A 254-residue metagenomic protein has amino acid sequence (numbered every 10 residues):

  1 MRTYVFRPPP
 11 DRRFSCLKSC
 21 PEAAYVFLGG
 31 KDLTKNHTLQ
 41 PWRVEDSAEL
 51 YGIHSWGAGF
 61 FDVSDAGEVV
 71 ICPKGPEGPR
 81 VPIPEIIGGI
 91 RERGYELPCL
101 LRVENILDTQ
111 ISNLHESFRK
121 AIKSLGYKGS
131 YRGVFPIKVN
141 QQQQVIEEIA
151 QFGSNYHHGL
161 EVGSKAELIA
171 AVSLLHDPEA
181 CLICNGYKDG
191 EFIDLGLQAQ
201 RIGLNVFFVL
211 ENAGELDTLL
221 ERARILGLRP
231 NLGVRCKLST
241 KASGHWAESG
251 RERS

Functional and structural regions predicted by a protein language model:
Y4-F6, F14, Y25-F27: Aromatic (phenylalanine/tyrosine) cluster motif
C20, Y25-E96: Conserved, well-structured core domains of diverse proteins
T38-V44, F61-C72, L100-V103, I122-K123 (+3 more regions): Short, mixed-charge, low-aromatic patches
S64-E77, P84-Q141: Low-complexity, highly charged intrinsically disordered N-terminal segments that act as targeting/localization
G126-S254: Active-site-proximal beta-alpha core segment in soluble small-molecule metabolic enzymes
